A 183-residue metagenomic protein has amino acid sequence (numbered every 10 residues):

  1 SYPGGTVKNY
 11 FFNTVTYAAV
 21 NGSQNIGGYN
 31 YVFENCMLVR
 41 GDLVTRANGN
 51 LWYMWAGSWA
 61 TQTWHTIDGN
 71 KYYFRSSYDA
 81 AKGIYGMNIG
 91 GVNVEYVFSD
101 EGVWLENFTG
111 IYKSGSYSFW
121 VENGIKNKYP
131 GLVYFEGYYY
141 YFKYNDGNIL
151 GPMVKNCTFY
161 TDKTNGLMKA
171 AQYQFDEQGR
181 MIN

Functional and structural regions predicted by a protein language model:
S1-N183: Extracellular adhesion/carbohydrate-binding repeat motifs centered on closely spaced tryptophans
